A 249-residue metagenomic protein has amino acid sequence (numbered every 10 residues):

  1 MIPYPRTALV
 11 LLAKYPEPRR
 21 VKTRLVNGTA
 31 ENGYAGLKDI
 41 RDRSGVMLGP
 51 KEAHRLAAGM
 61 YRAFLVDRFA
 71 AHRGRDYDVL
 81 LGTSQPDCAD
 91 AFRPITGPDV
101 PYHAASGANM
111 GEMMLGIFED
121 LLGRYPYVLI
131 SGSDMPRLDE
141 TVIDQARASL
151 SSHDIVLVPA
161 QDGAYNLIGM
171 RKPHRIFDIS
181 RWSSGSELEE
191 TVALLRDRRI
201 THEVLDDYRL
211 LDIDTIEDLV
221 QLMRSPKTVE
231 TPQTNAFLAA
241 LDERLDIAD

Functional and structural regions predicted by a protein language model:
M1-L25: N-terminal nucleotide-binding beta1-loop-alpha1 segment
E17-T23, A89-F92, Y165-L167: Short acidic/His/Gly/Ser-rich catalytic and metal-binding motifs that mark active-site loops of diverse hydrolases
G59-Y77: A short, N-terminal amphipathic alpha-helix
A91-Y127, S183, E187-L188, L194: Short phosphate-binding loop-to-helix
P126-D134: Short beta-strand-to-loop acidic/aromatic patch adjacent to the donor-nucleotide binding site
L138-D162: Conserved donor-nucleotide/metal-binding helix-loop-beta segment in metal-dependent transferases, i.e., the alpha-helix
D162, G169-T201, P226-A236: Catalytic-core segments of class I nucleotidyltransferases/pyrophosphorylases that form NMP-activated intermediates
A193-D249: Conserved alpha/beta core of the MobA/IspD/sugar-nucleotide pyrophosphorylase nucleotidyltransferase superfamily
